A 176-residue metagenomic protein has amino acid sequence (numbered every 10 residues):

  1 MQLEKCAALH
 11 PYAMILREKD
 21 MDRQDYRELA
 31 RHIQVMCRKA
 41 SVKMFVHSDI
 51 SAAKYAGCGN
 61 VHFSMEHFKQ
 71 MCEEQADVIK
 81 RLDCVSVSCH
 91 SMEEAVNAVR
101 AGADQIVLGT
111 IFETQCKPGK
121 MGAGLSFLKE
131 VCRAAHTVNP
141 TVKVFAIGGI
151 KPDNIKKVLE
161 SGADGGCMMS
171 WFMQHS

Functional and structural regions predicted by a protein language model:
M1-A7, S48-S51, H90-N97, K151-K156: Short, acidic/polar
M1-N60, Q70-L82: N-terminal positively charged helical leader segments and presequences
L9, A56, A101, E160-G162: Structural motif
M14, A53, A98, I106 (+3 more regions): Conserved, mostly hydrophobic/aromatic
M14-L16, M44-V46, V61-F63, D83-V87 (+3 more regions): Hydrophobic faces of well-ordered beta-strands that scaffold small-molecule active sites in alpha/beta enzyme cores
R27-S48, E73-S91, M121-A146, P152: Alpha-helix-loop-beta-strand connector modules within alpha/beta enzyme cores
V61-E74, V107-M121, G149-S176: Glycine-rich phosphate-binding active-site loops on the catalytic face of alpha/beta enzymes
V85-K117: Histidine/lysine/aspartate-rich catalytic loop segments that bind and position anionic ligands
